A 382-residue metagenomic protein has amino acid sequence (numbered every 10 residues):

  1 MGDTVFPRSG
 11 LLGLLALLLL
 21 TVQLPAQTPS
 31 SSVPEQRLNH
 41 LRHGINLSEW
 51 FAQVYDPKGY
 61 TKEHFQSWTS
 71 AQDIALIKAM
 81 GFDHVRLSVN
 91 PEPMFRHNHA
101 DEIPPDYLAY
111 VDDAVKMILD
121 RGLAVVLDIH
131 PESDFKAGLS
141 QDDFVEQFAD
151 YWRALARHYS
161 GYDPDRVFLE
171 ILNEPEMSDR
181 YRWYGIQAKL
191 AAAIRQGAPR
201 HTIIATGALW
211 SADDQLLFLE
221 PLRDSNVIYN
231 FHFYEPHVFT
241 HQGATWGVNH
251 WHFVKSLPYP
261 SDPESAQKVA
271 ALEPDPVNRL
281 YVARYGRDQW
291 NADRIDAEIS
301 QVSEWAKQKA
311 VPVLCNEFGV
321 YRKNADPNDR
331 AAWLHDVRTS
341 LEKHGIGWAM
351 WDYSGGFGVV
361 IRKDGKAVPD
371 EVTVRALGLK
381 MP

Functional and structural regions predicted by a protein language model:
M1-G13: Bacterial N-terminal signal peptides that target proteins for export
G10-Q23: Bacterial N-terminal signal peptides
A26-R86, W305: N-terminal carbohydrate-binding accessory modules
S31-V33, L41, E146-N291, D296 (+2 more regions): Active-site region of glycoside hydrolase catalytic domains
Q53-E63, P91-L108, P131-E146, D329 (+1 more regions): Surface-exposed, active-site-proximal loop segments in enzymatic domains
F65-D83, E102-I129, A137-F168, I186-G197 (+1 more regions): An active-site-proximal structural segment forming one wall of the substrate-binding cleft that immediately precedes
K323-P382: Aromatic-rich peripheral "rim/lid" segments of glycoside hydrolase catalytic domains that contact and position glycan
